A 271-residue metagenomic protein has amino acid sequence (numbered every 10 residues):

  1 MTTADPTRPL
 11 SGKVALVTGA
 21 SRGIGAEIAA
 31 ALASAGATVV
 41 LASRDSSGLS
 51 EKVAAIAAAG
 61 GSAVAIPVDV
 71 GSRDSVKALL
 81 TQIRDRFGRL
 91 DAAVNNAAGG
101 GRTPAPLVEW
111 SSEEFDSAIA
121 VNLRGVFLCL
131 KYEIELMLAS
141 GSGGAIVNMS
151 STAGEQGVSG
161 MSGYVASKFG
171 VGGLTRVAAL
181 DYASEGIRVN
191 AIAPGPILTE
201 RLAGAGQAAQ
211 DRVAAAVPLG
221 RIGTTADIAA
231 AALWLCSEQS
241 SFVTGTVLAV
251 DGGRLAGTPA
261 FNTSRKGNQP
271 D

Functional and structural regions predicted by a protein language model:
T2-T7, P104, Q156, T244-D271: Short C-terminal tail/terminal secondary-structure segment of NAD(P)H-dependent dehydrogenase/reductase domains
V14, S21-R22: Conserved glycine-rich cofactor-binding loop
P104-L107, S111-D116, L202, V213: Substrate-binding pocket helix/loop in short-chain dehydrogenase/reductase
V108-F127, V147, V171, L219: Catalytic Tyr-X3-Lys loop
L130, S167, T175: Active-site helix of classical SDR
E135, L180-S184, S241: Alpha-helical segment proximal to the catalytic Tyr-Lys
S151: Residue(s) in the substrate-gating loop at a strand-loop-helix junction that position the organic substrate next
A191, Q207-Q239, V243, V250-G252: C-terminal helical subdomain
